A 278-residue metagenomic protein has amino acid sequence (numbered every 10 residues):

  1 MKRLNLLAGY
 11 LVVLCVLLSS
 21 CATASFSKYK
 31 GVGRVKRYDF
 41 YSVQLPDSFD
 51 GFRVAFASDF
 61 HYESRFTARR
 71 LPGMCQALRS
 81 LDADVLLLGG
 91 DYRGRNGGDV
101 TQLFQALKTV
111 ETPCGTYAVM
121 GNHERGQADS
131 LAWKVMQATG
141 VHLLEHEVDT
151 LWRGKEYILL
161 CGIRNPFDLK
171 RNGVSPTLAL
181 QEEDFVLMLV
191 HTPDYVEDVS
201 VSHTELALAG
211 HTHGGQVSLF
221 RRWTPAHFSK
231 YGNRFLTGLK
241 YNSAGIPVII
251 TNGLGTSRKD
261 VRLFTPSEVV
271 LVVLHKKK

Functional and structural regions predicted by a protein language model:
K2-A57, S64: Acidic, histidine-bearing metal-coordination/catalytic regions of metal-dependent phosphoesterases
G33, S42-A55, V141, D149-G162 (+2 more regions): Beta-strand-turn-beta hairpins that frame and shape the catalytic cleft of phosphate-ester-processing enzymes
Y38-Y41, L178-F185, L189, H203 (+1 more regions): Extended recognition/assembly regions associated with phosphoester-bond processing machinery
S48-K134, A138-H142: Membrane-embedded segments
A57-S58, V85-D91, G115-N122, L144-E147 (+3 more regions): Active-site neighborhood of phospho(di)ester-bond hydrolases with catalytic His/Asp-centered motifs
F60-Y62, Y92-R95, N122-G126, D149-L151 (+4 more regions): Solvent-exposed loop/turn segments at secondary-structure junctions within structured extracellular/periplasmic domains
W133-V141, E147, R153-V190, V196-D198 (+2 more regions): Binuclear metal-dependent hydrolase catalytic cores centered on His/Asp/Glu-rich metal-binding motifs
P193-V270: Conserved beta-sheet core of the metallophosphoesterase superfamily
